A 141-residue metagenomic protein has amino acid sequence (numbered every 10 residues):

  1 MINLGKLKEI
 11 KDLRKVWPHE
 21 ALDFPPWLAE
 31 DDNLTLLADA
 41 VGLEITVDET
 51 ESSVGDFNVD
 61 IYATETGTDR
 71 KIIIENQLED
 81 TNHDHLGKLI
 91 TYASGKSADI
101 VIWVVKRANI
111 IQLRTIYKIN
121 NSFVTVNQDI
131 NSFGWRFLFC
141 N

Functional and structural regions predicted by a protein language model:
M1-N141: Charged, terminal alpha-helix-loop-beta segments that serve as non-catalytic nucleic-acid engagement and/or assembly
